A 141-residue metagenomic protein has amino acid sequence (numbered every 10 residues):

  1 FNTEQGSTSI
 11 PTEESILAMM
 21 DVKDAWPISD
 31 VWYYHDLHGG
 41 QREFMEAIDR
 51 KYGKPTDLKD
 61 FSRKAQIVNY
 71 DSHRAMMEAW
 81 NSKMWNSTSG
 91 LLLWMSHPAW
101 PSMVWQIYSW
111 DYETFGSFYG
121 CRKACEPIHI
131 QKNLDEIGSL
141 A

Functional and structural regions predicted by a protein language model:
F1-A141: Substrate-binding clefts and catalytic carboxylate motifs of secreted carbohydrate-active enzymes
